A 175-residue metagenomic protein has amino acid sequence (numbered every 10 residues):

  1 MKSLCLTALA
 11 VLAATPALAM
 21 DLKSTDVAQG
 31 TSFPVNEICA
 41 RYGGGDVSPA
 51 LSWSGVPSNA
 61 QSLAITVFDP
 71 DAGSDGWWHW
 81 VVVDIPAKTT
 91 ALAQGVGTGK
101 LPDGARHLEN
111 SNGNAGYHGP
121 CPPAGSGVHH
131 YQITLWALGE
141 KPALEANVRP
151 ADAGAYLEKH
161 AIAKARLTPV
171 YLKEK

Functional and structural regions predicted by a protein language model:
M1-L18: Gram-negative bacterial Sec-dependent N-terminal signal peptides
L18-K175: N-terminus-centered regions that define maturation/targeting leaders and the start of the first functional domain
